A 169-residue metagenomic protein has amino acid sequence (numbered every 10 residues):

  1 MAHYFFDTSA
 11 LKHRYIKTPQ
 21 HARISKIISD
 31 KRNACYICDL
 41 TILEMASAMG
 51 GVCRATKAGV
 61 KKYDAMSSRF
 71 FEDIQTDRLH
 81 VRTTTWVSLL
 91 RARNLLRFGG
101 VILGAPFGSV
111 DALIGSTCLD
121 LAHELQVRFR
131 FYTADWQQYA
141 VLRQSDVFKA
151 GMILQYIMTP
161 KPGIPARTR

Functional and structural regions predicted by a protein language model:
M1-T41, V52-M66, T159-R169: Short, well-structured N-terminal submotif of metal-dependent ribonuclease cores
K12, R32, M49, C53-T56 (+3 more regions): Short amphipathic alpha-helical interaction patches enriched in hydrophobic/aromatic residues with interspersed Lys/Arg
T18, I27, A48, L95 (+2 more regions): Residue-level signal for well-ordered alpha-helical positions
N33-Y36, A65-D77, W136-F148: Short, mixed-charge aromatic SLiMs
M45: Conserved phosphoryl-transfer catalytic core
G51, A55-W86: Helix-adjacent hinge/juxtasegments
R78-W136: Active-site neighborhoods of divalent-metal-dependent phosphate/nucleic-acid chemistry enzymes
D120-R169: Acidic, PIN/NYN-like endoribonuclease modules and their adjacent C-terminal/linker elements
